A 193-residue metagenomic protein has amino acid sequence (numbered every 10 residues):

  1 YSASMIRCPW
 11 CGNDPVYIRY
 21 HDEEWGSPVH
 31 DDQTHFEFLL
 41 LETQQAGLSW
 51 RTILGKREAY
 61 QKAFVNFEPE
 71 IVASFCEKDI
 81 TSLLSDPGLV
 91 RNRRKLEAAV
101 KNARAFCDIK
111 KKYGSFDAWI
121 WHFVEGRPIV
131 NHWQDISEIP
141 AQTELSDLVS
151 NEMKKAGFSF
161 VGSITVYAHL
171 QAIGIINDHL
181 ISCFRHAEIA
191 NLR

Functional and structural regions predicted by a protein language model:
Y1-R193: HhH-family (HhH-GPD) DNA N-glycosylase catalytic core used in base-excision repair
